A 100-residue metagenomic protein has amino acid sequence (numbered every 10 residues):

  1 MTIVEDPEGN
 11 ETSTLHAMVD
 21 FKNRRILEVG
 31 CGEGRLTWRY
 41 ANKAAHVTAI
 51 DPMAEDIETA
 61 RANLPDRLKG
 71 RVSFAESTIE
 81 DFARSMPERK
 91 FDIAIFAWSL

Functional and structural regions predicted by a protein language model:
E5-R24: Conserved alpha-helix/loop element of class I SAM-dependent methyltransferases that forms part of the SAM/SAH-binding
N23, F91-D92: Local beta-strand N-terminus motif with an aromatic residue
R24-G32: Conserved class I S-adenosyl-L-methionine
R35-F82: Class I SAM-dependent methyltransferase SAM/SAH-binding core
D81-R89: Short amphipathic alpha-helix with an adjacent loop that forms part of the alpha/beta core around
I95: A conserved beta-strand element that flanks and buttresses the S-adenosyl-L-methionine
W98-S99: Short catalytic micro-motifs in class I SAM-dependent methyltransferases
